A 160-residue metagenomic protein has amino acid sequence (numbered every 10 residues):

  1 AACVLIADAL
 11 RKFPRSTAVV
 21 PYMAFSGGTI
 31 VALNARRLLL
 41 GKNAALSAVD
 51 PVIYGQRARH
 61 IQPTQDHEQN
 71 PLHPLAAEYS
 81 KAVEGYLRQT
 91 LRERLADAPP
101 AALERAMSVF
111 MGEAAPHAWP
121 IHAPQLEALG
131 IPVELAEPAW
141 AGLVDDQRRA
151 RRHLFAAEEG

Functional and structural regions predicted by a protein language model:
A1-V19, M23-F25, R37-G41, S47-G160: N-terminal organellar transit peptides
A32-A35: Hydrophobic or amphipathic alpha-helical targeting/insertion segments
